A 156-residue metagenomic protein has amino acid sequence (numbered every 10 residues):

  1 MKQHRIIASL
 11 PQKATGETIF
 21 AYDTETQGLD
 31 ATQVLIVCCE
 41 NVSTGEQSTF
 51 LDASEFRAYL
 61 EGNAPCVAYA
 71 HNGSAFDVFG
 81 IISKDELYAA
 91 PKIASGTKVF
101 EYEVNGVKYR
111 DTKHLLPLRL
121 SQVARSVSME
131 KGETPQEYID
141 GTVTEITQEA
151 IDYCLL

Functional and structural regions predicted by a protein language model:
M1-F20, T24: N-terminal accessory regions of nucleic-acid-interacting proteins
K13-A14, A31, G62: Intrinsically disordered, low-complexity regulatory regions enriched in Ser/Pro/Gly/Thr and acidic residues
I19, C38-I146, L156: Conserved DEDDh/DEDDy metal-dependent 3′-5′ exonuclease domain
T24-A31: Short acidic, Gly/Ser-rich segments with clustered Asp/Glu that frequently serve as metal-coordination loops in enzyme
T32-V37: Extended non-globular scaffold/tether segments
A150-C154: Flexible, low-complexity linker/tail segments at the boundary of structured domains
